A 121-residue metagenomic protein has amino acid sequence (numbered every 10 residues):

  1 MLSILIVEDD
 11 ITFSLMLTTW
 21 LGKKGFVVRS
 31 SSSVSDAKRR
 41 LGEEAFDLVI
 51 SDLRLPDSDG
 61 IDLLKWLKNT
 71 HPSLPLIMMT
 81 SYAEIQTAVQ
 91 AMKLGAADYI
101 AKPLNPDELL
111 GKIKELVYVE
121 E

Functional and structural regions predicted by a protein language model:
E8: Conserved acidic carboxylate
I11-S30, L116: Two-component/phosphorelay signaling modules centered on CheY-like receiver
S30-L48: Acidic, metal-coordinating helix/loop segments flanking the phosphotransfer/catalytic sites of two-component signaling
S33, D59-D62: Acidic catalytic/metal-coordinating carboxylates
D52, T80: Active-site residues of response regulator receiver
I61-S73, Q90-K93: Short amphipathic alpha-helix used as the core "switch/output" element in two-component signaling
E84-Q86, L104-K114: C-terminal output helix
